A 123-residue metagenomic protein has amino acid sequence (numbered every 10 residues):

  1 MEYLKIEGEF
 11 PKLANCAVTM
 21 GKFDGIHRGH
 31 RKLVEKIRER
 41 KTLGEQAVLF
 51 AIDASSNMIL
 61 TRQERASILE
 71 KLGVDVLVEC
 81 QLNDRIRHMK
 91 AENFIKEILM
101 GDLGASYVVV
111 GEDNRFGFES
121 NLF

Functional and structural regions predicted by a protein language model:
M1-F123: Nucleotidyltransferase catalytic core that binds NTPs
